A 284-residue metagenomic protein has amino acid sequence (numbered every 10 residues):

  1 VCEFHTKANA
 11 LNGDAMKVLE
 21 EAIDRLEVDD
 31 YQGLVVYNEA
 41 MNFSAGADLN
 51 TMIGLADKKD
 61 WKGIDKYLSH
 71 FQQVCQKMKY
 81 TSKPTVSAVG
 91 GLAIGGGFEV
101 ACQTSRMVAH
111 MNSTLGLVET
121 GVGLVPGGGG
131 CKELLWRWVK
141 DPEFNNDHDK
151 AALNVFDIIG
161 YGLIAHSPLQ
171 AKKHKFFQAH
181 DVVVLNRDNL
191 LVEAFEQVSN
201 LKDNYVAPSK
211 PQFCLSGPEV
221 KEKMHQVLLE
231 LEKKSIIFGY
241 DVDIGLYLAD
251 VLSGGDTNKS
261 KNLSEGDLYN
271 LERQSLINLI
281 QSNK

Functional and structural regions predicted by a protein language model:
V1-C2, M16-W61, S69-A88, H110-T114: A structural preference for short, pocket-lining loop segments at secondary-structure junctions
V1-V35, K140-L163, S167, A179 (+1 more regions): Intrinsically disordered, low-complexity segments enriched in small/flexible residues
E3-T6, A56, E119, K175: Short, histidine-centered active-site or binding-site loop motifs used for metal coordination, general acid-base
A8-N9, N42, L124: Short strand->helix junction
A10, S44, G96: Residues that form or flank phosphate/diphosphate-binding pockets in enzymes that use nucleotide phosphates
S44-A47, Q170, L271: Generic alpha-helical secondary structure signal
I64, L68, Q72, Q76-P211: Conserved catalytic cores of soluble enzyme domains, especially glycine-rich substrate-binding beta-alpha loops
